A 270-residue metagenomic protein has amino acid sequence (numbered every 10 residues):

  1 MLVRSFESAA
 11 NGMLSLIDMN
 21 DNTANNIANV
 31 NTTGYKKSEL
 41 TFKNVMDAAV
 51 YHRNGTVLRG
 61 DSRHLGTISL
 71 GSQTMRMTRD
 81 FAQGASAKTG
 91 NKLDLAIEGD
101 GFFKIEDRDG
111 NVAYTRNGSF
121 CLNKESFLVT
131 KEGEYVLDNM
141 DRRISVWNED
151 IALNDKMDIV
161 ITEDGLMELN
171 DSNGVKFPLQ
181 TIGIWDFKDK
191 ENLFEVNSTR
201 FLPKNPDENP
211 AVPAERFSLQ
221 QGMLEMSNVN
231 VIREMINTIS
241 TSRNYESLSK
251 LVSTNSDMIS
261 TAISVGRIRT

Functional and structural regions predicted by a protein language model:
M1-T270: Amphipathic alpha-helical polymerization modules
